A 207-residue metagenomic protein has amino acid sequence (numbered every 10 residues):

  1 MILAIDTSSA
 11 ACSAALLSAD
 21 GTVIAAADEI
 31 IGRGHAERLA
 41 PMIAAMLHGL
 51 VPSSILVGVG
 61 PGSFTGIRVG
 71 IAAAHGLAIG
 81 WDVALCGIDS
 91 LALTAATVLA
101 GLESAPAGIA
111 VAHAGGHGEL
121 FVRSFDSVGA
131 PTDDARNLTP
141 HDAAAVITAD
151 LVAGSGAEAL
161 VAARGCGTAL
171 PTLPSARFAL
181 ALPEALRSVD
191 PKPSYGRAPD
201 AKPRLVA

Functional and structural regions predicted by a protein language model:
M1-V23, I30-R38, C86-A207: Oxyanion-binding and handling regions
A25-D28, G32, A45-G49: N-terminal glycine-/serine-/threonine-rich phosphate-binding loop
A27-E29, S53-V57, P61, T65 (+1 more regions): Short, flexible coil/turn micro-motifs enriched in small/turn-prone residues
E37-A40, I71: Conserved active-site region of classical short-chain dehydrogenase/reductase
P41-A45, H75, I79, A100-G101: Short, well-ordered alpha-helices that flank and scaffold nucleotide-derived cofactor binding pockets
I43-S54, L102, A145-D150: Phosphate/pyrophosphate-binding loops at sites that engage ATP/ADP/AMP, CoA/4′-phosphopantetheine, polyphosphate
L56-L85, S90: DPxDG-like acidic metal-binding loop motif
